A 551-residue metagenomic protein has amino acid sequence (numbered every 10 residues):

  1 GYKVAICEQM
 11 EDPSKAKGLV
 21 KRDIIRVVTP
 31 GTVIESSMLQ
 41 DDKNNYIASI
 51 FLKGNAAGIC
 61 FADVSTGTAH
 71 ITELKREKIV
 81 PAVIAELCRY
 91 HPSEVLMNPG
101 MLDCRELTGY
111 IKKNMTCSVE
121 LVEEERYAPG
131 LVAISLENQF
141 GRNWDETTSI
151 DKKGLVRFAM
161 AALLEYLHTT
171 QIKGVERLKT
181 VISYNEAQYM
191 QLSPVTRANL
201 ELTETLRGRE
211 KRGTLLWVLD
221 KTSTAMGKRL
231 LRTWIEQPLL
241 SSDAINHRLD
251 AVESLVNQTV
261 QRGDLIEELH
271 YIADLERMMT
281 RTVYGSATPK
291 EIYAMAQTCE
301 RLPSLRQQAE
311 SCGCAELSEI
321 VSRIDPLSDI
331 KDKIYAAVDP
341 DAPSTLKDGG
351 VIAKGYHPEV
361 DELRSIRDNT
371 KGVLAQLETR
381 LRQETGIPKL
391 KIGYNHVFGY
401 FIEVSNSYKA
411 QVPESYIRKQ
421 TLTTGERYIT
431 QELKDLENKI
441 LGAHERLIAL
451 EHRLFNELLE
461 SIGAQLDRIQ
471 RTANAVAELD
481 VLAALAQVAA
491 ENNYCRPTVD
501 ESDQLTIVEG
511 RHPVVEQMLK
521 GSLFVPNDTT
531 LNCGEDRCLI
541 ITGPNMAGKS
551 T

Functional and structural regions predicted by a protein language model:
G1-S254, G263, E267-V283, A287-T379 (+1 more regions): Charged catalytic and DNA/RNA-contacting regions of genome-maintenance and nucleic-acid-processing enzymes
K153, G208, S223-T224, R229-W234 (+2 more regions): ATPase nucleotide-binding head domains, primarily ABC-like/P-loop NTPase cores
R281-Y284, Q308-S311, A315, Q376 (+6 more regions): Heptad-repeat coiled-coil alpha-helices
T288, T298-R301, K354-G355, L381-K389 (+2 more regions): Charged, surface-exposed helical/loop "interaction arms" that form contiguous linear patches used for dimerization
L305, I330, I334-A337, Y400-Y416: Cytosolic, long alpha-helical scaffolding segments
L422-E460: Extended, charged coiled-coil "arm/hinge" scaffolds of SMC/Rad50-like chromosome-maintenance ATPases and other large
